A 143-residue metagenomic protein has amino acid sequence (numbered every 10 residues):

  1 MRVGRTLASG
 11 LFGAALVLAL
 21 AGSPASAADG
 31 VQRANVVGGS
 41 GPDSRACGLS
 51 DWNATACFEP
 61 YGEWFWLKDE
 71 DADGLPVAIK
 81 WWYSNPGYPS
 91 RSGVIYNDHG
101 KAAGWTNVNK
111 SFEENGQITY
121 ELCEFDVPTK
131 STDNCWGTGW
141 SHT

Functional and structural regions predicted by a protein language model:
M1-A27: Secretory targeting and sorting signals
A27-T143: Post-signal peptide N-terminal regions of Sec-secreted extracellular proteins
